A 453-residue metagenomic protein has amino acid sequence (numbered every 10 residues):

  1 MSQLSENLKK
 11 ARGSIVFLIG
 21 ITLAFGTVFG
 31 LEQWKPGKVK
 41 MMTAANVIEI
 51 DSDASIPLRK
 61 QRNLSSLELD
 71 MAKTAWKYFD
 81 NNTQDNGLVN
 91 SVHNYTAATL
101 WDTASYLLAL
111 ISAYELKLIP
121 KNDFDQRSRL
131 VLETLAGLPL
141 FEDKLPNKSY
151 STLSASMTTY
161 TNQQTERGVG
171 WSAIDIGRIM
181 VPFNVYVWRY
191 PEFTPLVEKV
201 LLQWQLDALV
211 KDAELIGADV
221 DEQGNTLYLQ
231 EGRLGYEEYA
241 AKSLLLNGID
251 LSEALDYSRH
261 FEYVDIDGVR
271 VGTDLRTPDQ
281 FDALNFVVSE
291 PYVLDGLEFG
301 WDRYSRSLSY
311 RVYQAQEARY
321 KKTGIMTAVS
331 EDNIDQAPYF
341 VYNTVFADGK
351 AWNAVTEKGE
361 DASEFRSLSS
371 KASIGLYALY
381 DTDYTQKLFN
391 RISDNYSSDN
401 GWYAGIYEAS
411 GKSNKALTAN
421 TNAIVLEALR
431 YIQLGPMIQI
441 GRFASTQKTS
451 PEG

Functional and structural regions predicted by a protein language model:
S2-G453: Ser/Thr/Asn(+Pro)-rich, low-complexity disordered segments
